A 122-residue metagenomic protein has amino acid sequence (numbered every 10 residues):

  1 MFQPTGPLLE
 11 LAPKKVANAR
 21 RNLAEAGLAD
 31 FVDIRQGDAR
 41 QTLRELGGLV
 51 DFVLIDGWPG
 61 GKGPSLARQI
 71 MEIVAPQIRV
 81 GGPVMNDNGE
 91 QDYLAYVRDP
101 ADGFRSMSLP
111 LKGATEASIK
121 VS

Functional and structural regions predicted by a protein language model:
M1-Q3: Conserved SAM-binding loop of SAM-dependent methyltransferases across substrates and taxa, primarily the Class I
T5-E10: Conserved SAM-binding motif I beta-strand of class I
A12-F52: S-adenosyl-L-methionine
P13, Q41, G57-G60, G89-Q91: Short, glycine/acidic-enriched loop or turn micro-motifs at the edges of active sites
G48-G57, P83: Short SAM/SAH-binding signature in class I
G61-S122: C-terminal substrate-binding/active-site "lid" region of AdoMet-derived donor-dependent transferases
